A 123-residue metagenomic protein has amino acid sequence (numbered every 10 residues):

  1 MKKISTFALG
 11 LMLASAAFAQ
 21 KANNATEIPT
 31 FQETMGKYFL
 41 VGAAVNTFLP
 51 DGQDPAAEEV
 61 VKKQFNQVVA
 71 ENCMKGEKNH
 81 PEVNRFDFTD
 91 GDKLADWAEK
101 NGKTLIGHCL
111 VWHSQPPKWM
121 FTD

Functional and structural regions predicted by a protein language model:
M1-A25: Bacterial Sec-dependent N-terminal signal peptides
K3, L40, T104: Residues at the starts of beta-strands that form the adenosine-phosphate
A14, G42-A44, G91, A98: Small-side-chain structural scaffolding
A22-A57, K62-Q67, E71: Boundary/entry segment of secreted carbohydrate-active catalytic domains
T26-F31, K63, Q67-P81, D90-D123: Substrate-binding cleft and catalytic face of glycoside hydrolase catalytic domains, especially the flexible beta-alpha
V45-P55, G76-T89: Acidic-and-aromatic substrate-binding clefts and catalytic sites of carbohydrate-active enzymes
